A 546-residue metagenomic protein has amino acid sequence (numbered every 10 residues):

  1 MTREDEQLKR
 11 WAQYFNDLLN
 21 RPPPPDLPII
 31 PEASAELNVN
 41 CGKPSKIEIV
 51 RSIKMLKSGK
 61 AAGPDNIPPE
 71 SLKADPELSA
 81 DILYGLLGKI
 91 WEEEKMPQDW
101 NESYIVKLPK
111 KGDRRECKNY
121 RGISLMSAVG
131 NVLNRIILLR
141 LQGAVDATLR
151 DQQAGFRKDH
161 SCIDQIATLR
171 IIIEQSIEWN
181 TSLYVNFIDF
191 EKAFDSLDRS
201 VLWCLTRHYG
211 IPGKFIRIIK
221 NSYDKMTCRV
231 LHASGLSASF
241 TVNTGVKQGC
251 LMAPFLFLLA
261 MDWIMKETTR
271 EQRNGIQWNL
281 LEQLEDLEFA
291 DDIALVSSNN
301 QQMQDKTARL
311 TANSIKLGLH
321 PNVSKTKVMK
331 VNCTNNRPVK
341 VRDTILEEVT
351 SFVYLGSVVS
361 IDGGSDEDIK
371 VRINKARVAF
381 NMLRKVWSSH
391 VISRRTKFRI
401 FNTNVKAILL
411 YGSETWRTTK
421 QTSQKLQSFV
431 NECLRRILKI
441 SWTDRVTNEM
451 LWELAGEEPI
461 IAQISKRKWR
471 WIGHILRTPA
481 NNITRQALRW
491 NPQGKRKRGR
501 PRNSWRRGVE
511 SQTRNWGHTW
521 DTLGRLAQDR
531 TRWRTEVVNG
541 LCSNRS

Functional and structural regions predicted by a protein language model:
M1-N119, S124, A128-V132, L149 (+8 more regions): Surface-exposed loop/turn segments and immediately adjacent short secondary-structure elements within folded domains
G59-I67, I105, R115-L125, I163-R207: Conserved catalytic palm subdomain of right-hand nucleotidyl-transferase polymerases, strongest for RNA-directed enzymes
G63, E102-I105, R121, Q153-G155 (+12 more regions): Catalytic palm active-site di-aspartate
K73, K192-Y209, G245-V246, F289-K316 (+3 more regions): Catalytic palm subdomain of template-directed nucleic-acid polymerases, centered on the conserved carboxylate motif
E77, K118-L149, A167, N243-R273: Conserved pre-motif C helix in the palm subdomain of viral-like polymerases
V132, T344-R417, I461, R467 (+1 more regions): Basic, alpha-helical interaction scaffolds
F190-A290, S298-N300, T326-K330: Conserved polymerase palm-domain catalytic core
S234, P321-T350, M450-I460: Short, conserved micro-motifs composed of acidic
